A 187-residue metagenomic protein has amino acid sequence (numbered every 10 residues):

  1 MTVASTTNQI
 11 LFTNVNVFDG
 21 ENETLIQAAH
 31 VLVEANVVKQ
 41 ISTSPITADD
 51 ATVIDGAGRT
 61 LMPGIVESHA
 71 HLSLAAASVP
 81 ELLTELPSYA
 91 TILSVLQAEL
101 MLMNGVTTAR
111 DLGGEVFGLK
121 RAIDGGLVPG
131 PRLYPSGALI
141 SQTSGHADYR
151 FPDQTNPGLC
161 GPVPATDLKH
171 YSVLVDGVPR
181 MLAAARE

Functional and structural regions predicted by a protein language model:
T2-N8, V17, E21-M62: Histidine-rich, glycine-flanked metal-binding segment
F12, I26-A28, G114: Extracytoplasmic
V31, E85-S88, S172-L174: Short, flexible loop segments at the rims of nucleotide/cofactor-binding pockets, characterized by
A51-T60, L119-L127, V178-E187: Short amphipathic alpha-helices and their capping/turn segments at secondary-structure boundaries
I54, R110-D111, P135: General beta-strand structural signal in soluble alpha/beta enzymes
R59-G125, T143-R150: Metal-associated gating/positioning segment near the N- to mid-region
L127-E187: Metal-coordinating catalytic core of metallo-dependent amide/deamination hydrolases
